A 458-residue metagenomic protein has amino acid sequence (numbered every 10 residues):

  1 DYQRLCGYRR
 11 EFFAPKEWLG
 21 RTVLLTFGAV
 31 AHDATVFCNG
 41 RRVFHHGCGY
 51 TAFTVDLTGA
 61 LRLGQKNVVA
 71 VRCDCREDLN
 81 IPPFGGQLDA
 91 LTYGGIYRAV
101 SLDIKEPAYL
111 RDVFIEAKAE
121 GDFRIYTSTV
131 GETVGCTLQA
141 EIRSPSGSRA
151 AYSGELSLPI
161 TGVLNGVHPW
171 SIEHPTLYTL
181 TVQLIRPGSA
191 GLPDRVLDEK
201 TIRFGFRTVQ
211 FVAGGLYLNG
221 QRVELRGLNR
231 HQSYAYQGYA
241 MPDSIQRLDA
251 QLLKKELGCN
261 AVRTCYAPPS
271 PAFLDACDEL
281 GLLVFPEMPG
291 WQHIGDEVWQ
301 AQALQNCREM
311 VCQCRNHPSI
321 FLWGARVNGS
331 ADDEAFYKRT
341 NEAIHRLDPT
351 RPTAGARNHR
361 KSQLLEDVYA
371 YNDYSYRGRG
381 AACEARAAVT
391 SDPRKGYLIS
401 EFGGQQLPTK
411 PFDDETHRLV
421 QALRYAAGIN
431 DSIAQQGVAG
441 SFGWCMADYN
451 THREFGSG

Functional and structural regions predicted by a protein language model:
Y2-L110, E132, P271, L282-F285: Accessory beta-strand-rich segments of carbohydrate-active enzymes
W18-R21, L61-K66, V163-L177: Short glycine/proline/serine/threonine-rich loop/turn segments at secondary-structure transition edges
V36-C38, D122-L156, I160, L180-V182: Beta-strand-rich binding/interaction modules
A52-G59, S157-V167: Exposed aromatic-hydrophobic patches
V68-V71, T176-R186: Short, aromatic- and glycine-rich surface loops/edge beta-strands on solvent-exposed regions
I104-T133: Surface beta-strand/loop "capping" patches
P107-Y109, V113-E116, P169, T181-K255 (+1 more regions): N-terminal carbohydrate-binding accessory modules
Q251-K255, A261-G458: Substrate-binding/catalytic cleft of secreted carbohydrate-active enzymes, primarily glycoside hydrolases
